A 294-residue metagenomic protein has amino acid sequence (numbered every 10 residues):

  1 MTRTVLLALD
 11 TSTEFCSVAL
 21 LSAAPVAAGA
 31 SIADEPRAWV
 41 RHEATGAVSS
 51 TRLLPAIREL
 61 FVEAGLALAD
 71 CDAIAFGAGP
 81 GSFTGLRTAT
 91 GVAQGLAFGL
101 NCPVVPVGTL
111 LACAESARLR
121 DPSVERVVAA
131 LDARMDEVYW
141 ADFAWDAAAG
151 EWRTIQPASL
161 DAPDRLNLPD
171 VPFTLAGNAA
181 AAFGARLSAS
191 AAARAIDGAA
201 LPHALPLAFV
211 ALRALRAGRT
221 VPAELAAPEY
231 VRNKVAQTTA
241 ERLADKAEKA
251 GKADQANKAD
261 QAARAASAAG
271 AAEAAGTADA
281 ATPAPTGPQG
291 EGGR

Functional and structural regions predicted by a protein language model:
M1-A78, E291-R294: N-terminal beta-alpha supersecondary unit
T2, S12-F15, F98, D136 (+1 more regions): Short, basic and Ser/Thr-rich N-terminal targeting/leader segments
A24-R37, H42, V48, P103-P202 (+3 more regions): Surface "functional belts" at beta-alpha junctions
L60-A64, G99, A117, L207-L215: Stable alpha-helical structural segments in soluble proteins, enriched in small hydrophobic residues
A75-T109: DPxDG-like acidic metal-binding loop motif
W152, D197-K252, P288-R294: Acyltransferase
A250-A278: Long, intrinsically disordered low-complexity tandem-repeat segments
